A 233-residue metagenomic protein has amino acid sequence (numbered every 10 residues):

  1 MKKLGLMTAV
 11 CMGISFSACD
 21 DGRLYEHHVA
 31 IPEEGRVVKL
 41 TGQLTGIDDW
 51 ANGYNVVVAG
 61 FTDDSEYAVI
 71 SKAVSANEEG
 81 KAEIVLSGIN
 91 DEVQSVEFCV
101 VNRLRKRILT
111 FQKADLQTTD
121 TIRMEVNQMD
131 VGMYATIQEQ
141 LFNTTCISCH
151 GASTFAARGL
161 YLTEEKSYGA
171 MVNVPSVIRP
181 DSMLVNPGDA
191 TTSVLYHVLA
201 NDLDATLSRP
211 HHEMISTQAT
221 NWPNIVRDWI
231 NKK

Functional and structural regions predicted by a protein language model:
M1-A18: Sec-dependent bacterial lipoprotein signal peptides
C19-V38, G42-L44, D48-V69, E78-A82 (+1 more regions): Aromatic- and Gly/Pro-enriched helix-to-coil junctions and flexible linker segments
V74-A76: Post-signal peptide N-terminal segment of secreted/secretory-pathway proteins
